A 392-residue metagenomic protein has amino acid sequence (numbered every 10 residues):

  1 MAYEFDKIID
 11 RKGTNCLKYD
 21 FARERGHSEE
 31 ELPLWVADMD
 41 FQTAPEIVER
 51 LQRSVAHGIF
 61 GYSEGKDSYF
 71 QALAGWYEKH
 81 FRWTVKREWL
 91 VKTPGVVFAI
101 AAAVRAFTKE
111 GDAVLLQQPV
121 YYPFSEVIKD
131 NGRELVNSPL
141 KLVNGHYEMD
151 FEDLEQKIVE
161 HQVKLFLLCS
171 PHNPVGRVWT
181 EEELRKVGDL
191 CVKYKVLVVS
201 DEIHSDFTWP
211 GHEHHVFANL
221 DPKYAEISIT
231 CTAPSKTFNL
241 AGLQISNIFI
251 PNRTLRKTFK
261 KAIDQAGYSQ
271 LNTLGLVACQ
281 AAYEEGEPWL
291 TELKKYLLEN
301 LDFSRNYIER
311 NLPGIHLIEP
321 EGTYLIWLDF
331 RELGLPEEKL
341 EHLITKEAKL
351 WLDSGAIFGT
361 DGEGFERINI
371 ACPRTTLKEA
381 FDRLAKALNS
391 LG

Functional and structural regions predicted by a protein language model:
M1-K18, H27-E30: Conserved PLP-binding active-site segment in aminotransferase class I/II-type PLP enzymes
Y3, G26-L32, A37-R53, T84-K86 (+1 more regions): PLP-dependent class I/II
I8, F60-Y62, F217: Short clusters of hydrophobic/aromatic residues that line enzyme substrate/ligand-binding pockets
N15-A22, S138-L142: Short regulatory "switch" loops immediately downstream of catalytic or recognition motifs within protein catalytic
S54, G61-P94: Conserved N-terminal alpha-helix of the aminotransferase class I/II PLP-enzyme fold
